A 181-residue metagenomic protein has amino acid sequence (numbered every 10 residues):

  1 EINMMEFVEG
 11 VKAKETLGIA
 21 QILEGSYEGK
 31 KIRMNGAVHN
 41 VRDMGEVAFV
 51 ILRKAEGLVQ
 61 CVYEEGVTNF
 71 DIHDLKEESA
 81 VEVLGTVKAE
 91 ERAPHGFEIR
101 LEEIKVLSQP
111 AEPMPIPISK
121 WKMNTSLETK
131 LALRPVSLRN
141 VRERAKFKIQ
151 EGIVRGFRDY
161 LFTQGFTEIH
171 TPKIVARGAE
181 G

Functional and structural regions predicted by a protein language model:
E1-G181: Class II aminoacyl-tRNA synthetase catalytic cores and aaRS-like
